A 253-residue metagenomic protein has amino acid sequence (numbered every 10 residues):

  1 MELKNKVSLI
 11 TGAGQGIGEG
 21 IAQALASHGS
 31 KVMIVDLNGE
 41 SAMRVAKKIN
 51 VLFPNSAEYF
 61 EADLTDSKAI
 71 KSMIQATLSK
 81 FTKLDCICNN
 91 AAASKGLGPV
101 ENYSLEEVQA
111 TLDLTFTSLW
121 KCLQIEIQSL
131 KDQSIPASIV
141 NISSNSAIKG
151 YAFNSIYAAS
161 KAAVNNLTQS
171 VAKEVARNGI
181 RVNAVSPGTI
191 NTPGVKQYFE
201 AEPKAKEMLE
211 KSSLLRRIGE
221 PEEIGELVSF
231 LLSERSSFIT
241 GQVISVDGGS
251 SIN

Functional and structural regions predicted by a protein language model:
E2, S94-L97, K149, S229 (+1 more regions): Short C-terminal tail/terminal secondary-structure segment of NAD(P)H-dependent dehydrogenase/reductase domains
G14-G16: Conserved glycine-rich cofactor-binding loop
G98-V100, S104-L112, L209: Substrate-binding pocket helix/loop in short-chain dehydrogenase/reductase
L123, S160, T168: Active-site helix of classical SDR
Q128, K173-R177, S237: Alpha-helical segment proximal to the catalytic Tyr-Lys
S144: Residue(s) in the substrate-gating loop at a strand-loop-helix junction that position the organic substrate next
A184, E207-R235, I239, G248: C-terminal helical subdomain
